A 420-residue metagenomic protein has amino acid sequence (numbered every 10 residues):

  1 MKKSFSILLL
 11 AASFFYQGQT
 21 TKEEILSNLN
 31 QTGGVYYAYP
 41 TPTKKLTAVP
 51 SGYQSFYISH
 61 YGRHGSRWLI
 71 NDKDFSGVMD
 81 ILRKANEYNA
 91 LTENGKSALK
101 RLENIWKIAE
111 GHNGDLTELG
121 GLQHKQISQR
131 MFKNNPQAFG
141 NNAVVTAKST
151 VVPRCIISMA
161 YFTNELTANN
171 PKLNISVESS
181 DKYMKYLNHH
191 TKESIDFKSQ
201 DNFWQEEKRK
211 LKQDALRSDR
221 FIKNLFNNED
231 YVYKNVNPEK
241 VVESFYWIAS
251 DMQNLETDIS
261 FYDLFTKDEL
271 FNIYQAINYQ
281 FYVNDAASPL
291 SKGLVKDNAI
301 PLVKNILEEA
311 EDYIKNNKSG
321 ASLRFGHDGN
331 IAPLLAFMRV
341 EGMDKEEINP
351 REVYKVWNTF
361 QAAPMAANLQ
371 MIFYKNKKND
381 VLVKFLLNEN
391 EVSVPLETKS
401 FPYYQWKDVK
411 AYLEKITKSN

Functional and structural regions predicted by a protein language model:
M1-K22: Bacterial Sec-dependent N-terminal signal peptides
Q19-V144, T150-S322, G326-N420: Signature for phosphate-centric chemistry
